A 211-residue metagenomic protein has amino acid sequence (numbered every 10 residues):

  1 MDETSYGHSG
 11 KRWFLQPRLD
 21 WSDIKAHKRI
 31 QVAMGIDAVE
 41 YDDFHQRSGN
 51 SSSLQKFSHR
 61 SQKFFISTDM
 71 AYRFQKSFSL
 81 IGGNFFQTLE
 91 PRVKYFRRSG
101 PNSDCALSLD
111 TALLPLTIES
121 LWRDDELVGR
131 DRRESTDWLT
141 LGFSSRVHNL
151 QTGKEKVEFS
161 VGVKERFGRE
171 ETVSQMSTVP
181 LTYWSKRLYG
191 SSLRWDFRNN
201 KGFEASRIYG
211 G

Functional and structural regions predicted by a protein language model:
M1-G211: Outer-membrane beta-barrel translocator/pore domains, especially the C-terminal barrels of Gram-negative outer-membrane
